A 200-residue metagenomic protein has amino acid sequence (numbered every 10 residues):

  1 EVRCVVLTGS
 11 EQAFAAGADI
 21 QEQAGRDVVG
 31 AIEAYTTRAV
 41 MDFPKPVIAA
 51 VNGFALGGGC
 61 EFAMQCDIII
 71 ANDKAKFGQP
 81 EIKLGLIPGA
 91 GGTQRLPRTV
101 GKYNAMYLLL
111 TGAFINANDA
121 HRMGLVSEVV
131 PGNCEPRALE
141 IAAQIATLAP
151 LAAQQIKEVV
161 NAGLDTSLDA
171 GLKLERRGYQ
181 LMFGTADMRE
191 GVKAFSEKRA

Functional and structural regions predicted by a protein language model:
E1, T8-D42, A55, K83-G85 (+1 more regions): Glycine- (often His-adjacent) and acidic-residue-rich active-site loop that binds/positions the CoA thioester
E1-V2, C66: Short, high-confidence coil segments that cap the C-terminus of an alpha-helix and link into the following beta-strand
V5-L7, I48: Conserved hydrophobic packing residues within short motifs/helices of P-loop NTPase cores of ABC-family ATPases
A16, M41-A153, Q180-T185, R189-E190 (+1 more regions): Crotonase-fold acyl-CoA enzyme core
E33-T37, A142, V160, L172-E175 (+1 more regions): Hydrophobic alpha-helical core bundles mediating ligand binding, dimerization, or RNAP-core interactions
K157-T166: Short, charged, surface-exposed hinge/linker loops at domain edges that act as mobile lids or interdomain connectors
